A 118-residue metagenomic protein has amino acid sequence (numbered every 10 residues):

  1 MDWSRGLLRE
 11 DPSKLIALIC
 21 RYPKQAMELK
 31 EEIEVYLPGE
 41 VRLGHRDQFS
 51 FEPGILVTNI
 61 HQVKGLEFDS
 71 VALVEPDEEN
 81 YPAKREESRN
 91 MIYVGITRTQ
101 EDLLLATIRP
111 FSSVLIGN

Functional and structural regions predicted by a protein language model:
M1-L104, I116-G117: Core RecA-like ATPase module of SF1/SF2 helicases and allied nucleic-acid translocases
T107-S112: Short beta-alpha junction loops
